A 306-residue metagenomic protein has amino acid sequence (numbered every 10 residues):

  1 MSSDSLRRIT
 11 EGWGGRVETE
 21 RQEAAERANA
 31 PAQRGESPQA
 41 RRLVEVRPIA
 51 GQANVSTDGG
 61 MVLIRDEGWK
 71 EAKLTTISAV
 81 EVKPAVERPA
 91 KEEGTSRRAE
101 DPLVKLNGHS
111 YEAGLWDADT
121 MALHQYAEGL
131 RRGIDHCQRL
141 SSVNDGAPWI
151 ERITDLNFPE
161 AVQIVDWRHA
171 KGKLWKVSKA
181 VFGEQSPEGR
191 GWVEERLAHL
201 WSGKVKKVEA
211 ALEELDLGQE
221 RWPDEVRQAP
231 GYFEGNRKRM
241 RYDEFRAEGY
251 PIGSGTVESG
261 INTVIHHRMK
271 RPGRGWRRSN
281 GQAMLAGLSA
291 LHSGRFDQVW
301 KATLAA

Functional and structural regions predicted by a protein language model:
M1-A306: Catalytic center-proximal scaffold of phosphoryl-transfer enzymes
